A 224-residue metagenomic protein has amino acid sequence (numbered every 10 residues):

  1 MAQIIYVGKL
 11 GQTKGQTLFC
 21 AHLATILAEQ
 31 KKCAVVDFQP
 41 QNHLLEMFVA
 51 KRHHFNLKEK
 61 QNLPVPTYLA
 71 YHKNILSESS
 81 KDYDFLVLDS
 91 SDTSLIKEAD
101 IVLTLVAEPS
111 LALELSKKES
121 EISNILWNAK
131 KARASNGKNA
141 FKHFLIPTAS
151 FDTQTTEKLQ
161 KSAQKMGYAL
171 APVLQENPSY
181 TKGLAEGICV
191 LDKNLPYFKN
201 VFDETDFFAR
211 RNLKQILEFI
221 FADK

Functional and structural regions predicted by a protein language model:
I4-K14, A21-K97: P-loop/Walker-type NTP enzyme "switch/lid" segment
V36, V87-D89, V102-A107, F144-A149: Conserved beta-strand segments of the P-loop GTPase G domain that flank and frequently precede/overlap
T93-L113: Inter-motif core of Ras-like GTPase G domains
E98-I101, K138-H143, Y168-L170: Short glycine-/polar-rich loops that comprise or flank the Walker A/P-loop and associated switch/sensor motifs
L115-G137, T148: Conserved C-terminal guanine-recognition region of P-loop GTPase G domains, centered on the G4
S150-N194: Beta-strand-loop-alpha "switch" segments that mediate conformational coupling across diverse proteins
V190-K224: NTP-binding/hydrolysis catalytic cores, primarily Walker-type P-loop NTPases
